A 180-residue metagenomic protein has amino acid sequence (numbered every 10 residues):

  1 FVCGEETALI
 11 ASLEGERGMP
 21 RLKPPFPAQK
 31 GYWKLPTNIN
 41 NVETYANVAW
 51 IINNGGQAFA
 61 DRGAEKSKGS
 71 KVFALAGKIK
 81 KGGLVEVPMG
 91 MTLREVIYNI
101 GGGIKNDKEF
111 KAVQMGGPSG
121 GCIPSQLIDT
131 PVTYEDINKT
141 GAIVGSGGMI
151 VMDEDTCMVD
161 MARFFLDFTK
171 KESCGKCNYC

Functional and structural regions predicted by a protein language model:
F1-M89, G101: Hydrophobic alpha-helical positions that pack around
A58-S70, K105-M115, K176-Y179: Flexible, glycine/charged-enriched surface loops at secondary-structure junctions
G69, K81, E109, G145-S146 (+1 more regions): A generic structural signal for well-ordered coil/turn residues at beta-strand boundaries that shape enzyme active-site
I79, I100-I104, L166-S173: Alpha-helix capping/termination and helix-coil
G90-D107: Short amphipathic, charge-patterned alpha-helical segments
K105-K139: Terminal amphipathic helices with adjacent charged low-complexity linkers/tails
S125-C180: Ferredoxin-type iron-sulfur electron-transfer modules in oxidoreductases and energy-metabolism complexes
